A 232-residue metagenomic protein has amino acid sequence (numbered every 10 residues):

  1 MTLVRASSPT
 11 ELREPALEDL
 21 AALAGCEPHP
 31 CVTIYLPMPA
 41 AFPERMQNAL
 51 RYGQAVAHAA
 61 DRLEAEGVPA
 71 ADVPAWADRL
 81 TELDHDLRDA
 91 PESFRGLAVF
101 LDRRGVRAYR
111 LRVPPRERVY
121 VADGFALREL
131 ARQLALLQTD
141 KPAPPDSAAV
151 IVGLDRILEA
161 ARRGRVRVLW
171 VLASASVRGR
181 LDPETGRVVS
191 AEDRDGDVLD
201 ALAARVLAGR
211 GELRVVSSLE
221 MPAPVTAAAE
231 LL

Functional and structural regions predicted by a protein language model:
M1-L232: Terminal alpha-helical anchor/extension segments at protein ends
